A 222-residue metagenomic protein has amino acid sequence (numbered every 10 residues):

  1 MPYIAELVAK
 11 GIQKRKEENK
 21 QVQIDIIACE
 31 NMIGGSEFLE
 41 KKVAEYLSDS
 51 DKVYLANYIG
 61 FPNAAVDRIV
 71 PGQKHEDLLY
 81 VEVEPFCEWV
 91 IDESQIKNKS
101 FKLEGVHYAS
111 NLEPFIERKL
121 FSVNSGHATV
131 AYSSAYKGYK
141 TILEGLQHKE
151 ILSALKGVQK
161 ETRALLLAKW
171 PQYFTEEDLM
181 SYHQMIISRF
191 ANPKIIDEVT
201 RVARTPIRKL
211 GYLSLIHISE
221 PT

Functional and structural regions predicted by a protein language model:
M1-K16: Rossmann-like NAD(P)-binding element
P2, G34-E37, A131: Short catalytic/ligand-binding loop motif for oxyanion handling, primarily in non-cytosolic enzymes, centered on
R15-D25: A short helix->loop->beta-strand "cap" motif at the edges of active sites that frequently abuts
Q23-S110: Rossmann-fold dinucleotide-binding core
K102-W170: A conserved active-site cap/scaffold subdomain adjacent to cofactor or substrate pockets
E150-I196: Small-residue-rich helix-loop
I187-L215: C-terminal structural cap/anchor segments
S214-T222: Residue-level detector of conserved catalytic or cofactor/ligand-binding positions in enzyme active sites
